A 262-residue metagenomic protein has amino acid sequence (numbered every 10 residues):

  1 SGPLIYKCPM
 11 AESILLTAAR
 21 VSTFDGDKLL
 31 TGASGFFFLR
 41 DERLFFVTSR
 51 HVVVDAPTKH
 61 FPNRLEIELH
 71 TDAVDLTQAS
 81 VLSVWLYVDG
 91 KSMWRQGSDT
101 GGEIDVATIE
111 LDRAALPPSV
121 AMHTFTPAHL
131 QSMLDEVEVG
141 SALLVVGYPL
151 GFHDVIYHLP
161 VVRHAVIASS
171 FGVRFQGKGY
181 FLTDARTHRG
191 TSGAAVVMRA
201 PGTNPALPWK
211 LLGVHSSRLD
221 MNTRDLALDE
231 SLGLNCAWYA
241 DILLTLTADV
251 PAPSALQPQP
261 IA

Functional and structural regions predicted by a protein language model:
S1-P9: Short, Lys/Arg-enriched N-terminal segments with co-localized hydrophobic residues within the first ~10-30 amino acids
A11-S13, F38: Long protein-protein interaction modules used by eukaryotic assembly/scaffold proteins
A18-A19, T23-G26, T31-G32, L39-D41 (+5 more regions): Serine endopeptidase catalytic core focused on the charge-relay Asp
T48: Cytochrome P450 catalytic-core helices
H51: Histidine-centered active-site/metal-ligand motif
V54-T58: Compact nucleic-acid interaction/catalytic patches
L182-H215: Catalytic nucleophile loop of clan PA
L207-A262: C-terminal cap/linker of serine protease catalytic domains
